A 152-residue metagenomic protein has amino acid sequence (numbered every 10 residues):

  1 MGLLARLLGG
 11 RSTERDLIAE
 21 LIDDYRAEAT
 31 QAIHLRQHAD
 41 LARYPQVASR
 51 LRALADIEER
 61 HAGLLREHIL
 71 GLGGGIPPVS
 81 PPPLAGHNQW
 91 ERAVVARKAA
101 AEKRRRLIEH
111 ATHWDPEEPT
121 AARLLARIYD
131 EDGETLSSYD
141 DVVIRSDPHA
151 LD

Functional and structural regions predicted by a protein language model:
M1-D152: Non-heme di-metal
